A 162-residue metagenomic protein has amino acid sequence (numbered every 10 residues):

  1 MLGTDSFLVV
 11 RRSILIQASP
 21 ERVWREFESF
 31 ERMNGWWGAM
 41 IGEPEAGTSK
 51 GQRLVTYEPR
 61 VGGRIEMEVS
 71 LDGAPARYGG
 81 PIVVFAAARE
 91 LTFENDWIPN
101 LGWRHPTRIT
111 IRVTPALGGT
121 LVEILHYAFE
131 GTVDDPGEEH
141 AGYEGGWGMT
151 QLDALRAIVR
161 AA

Functional and structural regions predicted by a protein language model:
M1-S49: Hydrophobic ligand-binding cavity/cleft-lining segments
R12-I14, I111, I124-H126: A structural signal for short, well-ordered beta-strand segments
A18-S19, Q52, E138-G142: Alpha-helical scaffold segments that form or flank carboxylate-/histidine-based iron centers
V23, M33, I65, I82 (+4 more regions): Hydrophobic pocket/interface hotspot
E28-S29, A87, R160-A161: Residues at helix-coil transition
M40-M67: A solvent-exposed, acidic/Ser-Thr-rich amphipathic alpha-helical stretch
T56-R60, E66, S70-G119, Y127: Hydrophobic-ligand binding "helix-grip"
A128-A162: A conserved amphipathic terminal alpha-helix motif
